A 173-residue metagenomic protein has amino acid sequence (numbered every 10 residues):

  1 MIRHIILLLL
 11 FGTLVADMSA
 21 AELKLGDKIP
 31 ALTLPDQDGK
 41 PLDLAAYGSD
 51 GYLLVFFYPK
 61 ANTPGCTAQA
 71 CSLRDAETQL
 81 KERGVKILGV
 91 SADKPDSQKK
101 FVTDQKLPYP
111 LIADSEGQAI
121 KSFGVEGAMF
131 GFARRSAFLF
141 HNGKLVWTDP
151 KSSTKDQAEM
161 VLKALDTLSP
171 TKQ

Functional and structural regions predicted by a protein language model:
I2-A31: N-proximal helix/coil linker or "cap" segments that precede and/or mark the start of modular domains
I29-P30, Y52-L54, R134-S136: Short loop/turn microsegments at loop-to-beta-strand junctions
T33-Y52: A short beta-strand-turn-helix
A46-T67: Short active-site neighborhood of thiol/selenol oxidoreductases, capturing the structured segment around
N62, T67-Q105, G117-A119: Structural microenvironment flanking redox-active thiols in thiol-disulfide oxidoreductases
L107-Y109, G127-F138: Structural micro-motif
A133-Q173: Thiol-/selenol-based redox modules, centered on thioredoxin-like and closely related oxidoreductase domains
